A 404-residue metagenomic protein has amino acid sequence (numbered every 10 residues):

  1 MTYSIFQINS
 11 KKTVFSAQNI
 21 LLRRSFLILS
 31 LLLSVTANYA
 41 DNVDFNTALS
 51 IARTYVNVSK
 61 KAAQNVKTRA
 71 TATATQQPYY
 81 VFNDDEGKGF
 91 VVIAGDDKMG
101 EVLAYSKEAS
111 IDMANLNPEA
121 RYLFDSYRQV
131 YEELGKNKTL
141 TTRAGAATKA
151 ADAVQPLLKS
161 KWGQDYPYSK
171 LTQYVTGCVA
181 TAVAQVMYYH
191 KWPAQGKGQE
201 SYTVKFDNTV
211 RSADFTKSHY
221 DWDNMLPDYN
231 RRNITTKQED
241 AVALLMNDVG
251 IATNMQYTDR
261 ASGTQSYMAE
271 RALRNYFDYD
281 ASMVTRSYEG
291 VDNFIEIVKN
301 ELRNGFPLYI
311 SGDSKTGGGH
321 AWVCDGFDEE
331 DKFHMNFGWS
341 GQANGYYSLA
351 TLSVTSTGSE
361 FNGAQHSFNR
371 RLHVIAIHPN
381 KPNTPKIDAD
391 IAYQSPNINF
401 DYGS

Functional and structural regions predicted by a protein language model:
M1-L22: N-terminal secretory signal peptides that target proteins for export/translocation
R24-S34: Bacterial N-terminal signal peptides
T36-A40: Sec/Tat signal peptide C-region and signal peptidase I cleavage site
D41-T73: Short, non-transmembrane alpha-helical segments in secretory-pathway proteins
K67-K88, R271, N275-N336: Active-site-adjacent substructure of cysteine-protease-like catalytic cores
A94-A109, E330-L349: Catalytic Cys-His active-site segments of thiol-dependent hydrolases/isopeptidases
V102-S262: Active-site-adjacent structural segments surrounding the nucleophilic cysteine of cysteine proteases and isopeptidases
G363-S404: Short, compositionally biased P/S/T/A/G/V-rich stretches that sit at domain boundaries
